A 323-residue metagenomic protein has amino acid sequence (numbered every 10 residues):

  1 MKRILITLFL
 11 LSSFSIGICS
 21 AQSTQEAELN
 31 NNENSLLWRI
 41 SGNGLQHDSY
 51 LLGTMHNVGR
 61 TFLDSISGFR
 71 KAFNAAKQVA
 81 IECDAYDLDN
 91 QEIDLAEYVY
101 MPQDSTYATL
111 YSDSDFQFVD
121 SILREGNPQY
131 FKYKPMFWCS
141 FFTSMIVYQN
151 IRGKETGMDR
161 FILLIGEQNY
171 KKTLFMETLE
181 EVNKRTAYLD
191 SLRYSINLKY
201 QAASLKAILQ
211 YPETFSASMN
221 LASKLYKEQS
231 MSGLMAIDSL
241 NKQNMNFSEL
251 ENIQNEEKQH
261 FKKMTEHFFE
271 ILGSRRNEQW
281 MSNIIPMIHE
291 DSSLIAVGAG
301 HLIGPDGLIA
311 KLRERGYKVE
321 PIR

Functional and structural regions predicted by a protein language model:
I4-F14: Sec-dependent N-terminal signal peptides
C19-S23: Boundary at the C-terminal end of the N-terminal hydrophobic targeting segment
Q25-A27, I40-K262, F268: Structured, acidic catalytic/metal-binding patches in enzyme active sites
A27-N34: Short, charged/polar N-terminal "headpieces" of proteins
N31, R60-L63, I271-E278: Conserved phosphate-coordination/catalytic loops
S35-R39: Short, Arg/Lys-rich segments that mark the N-terminal edge of DNA/RNA- and chromatin-recognition modules
E249-R323: A cross-kingdom marker for long, charged
